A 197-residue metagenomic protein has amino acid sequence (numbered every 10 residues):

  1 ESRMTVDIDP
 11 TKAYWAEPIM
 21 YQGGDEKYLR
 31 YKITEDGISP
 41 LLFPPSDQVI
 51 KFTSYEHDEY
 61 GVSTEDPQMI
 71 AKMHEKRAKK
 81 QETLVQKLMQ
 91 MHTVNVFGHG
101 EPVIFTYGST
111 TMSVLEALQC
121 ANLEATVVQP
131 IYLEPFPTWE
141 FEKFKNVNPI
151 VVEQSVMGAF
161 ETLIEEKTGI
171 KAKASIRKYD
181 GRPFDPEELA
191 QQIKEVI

Functional and structural regions predicted by a protein language model:
E1-I197: Flexible, low-complexity linker and terminal segments
